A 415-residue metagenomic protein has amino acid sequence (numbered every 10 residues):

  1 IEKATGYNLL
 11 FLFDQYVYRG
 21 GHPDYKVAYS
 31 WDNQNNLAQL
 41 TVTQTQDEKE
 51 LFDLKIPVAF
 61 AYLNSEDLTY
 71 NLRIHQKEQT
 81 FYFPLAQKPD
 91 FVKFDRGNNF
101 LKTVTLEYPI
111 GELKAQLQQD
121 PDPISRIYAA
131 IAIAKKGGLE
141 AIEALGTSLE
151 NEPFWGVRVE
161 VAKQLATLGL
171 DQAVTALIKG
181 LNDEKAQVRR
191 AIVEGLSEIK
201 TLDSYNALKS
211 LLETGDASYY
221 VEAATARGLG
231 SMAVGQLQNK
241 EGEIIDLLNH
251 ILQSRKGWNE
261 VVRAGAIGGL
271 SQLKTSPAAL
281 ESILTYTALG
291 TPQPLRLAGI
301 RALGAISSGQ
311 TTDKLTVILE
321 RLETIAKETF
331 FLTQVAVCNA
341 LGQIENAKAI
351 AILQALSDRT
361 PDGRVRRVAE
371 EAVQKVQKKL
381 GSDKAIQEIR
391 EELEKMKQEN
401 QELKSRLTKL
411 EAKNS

Functional and structural regions predicted by a protein language model:
I1-D171, E184-R189: Non-catalytic accessory/interaction domains
E48-F52, D67-N71, F81-F83, K102-V104 (+5 more regions): Extended hydrophobic-aromatic, low-complexity segments
N98-K102, I124-G138, T147, G156-L170 (+10 more regions): Structural detector for internal amphipathic alpha-helices that build alpha-solenoid repeat scaffolds
L106-L117, G138-E150, L170-N182, T201-T214 (+5 more regions): Amphipathic alpha-helical scaffolding segments comprising HEAT/armadillo-like alpha-solenoid repeats
P121-D122, P153-F154, E184-K185, D216-S218 (+4 more regions): Short inter-helical turns and helix N-cap capping residues of alpha-solenoid HEAT/ARM repeat scaffolds
K378-S415: Long, leucine- and charge-enriched amphipathic alpha-helices that form heptad-repeat coiled-coil/leucine-zipper-like
